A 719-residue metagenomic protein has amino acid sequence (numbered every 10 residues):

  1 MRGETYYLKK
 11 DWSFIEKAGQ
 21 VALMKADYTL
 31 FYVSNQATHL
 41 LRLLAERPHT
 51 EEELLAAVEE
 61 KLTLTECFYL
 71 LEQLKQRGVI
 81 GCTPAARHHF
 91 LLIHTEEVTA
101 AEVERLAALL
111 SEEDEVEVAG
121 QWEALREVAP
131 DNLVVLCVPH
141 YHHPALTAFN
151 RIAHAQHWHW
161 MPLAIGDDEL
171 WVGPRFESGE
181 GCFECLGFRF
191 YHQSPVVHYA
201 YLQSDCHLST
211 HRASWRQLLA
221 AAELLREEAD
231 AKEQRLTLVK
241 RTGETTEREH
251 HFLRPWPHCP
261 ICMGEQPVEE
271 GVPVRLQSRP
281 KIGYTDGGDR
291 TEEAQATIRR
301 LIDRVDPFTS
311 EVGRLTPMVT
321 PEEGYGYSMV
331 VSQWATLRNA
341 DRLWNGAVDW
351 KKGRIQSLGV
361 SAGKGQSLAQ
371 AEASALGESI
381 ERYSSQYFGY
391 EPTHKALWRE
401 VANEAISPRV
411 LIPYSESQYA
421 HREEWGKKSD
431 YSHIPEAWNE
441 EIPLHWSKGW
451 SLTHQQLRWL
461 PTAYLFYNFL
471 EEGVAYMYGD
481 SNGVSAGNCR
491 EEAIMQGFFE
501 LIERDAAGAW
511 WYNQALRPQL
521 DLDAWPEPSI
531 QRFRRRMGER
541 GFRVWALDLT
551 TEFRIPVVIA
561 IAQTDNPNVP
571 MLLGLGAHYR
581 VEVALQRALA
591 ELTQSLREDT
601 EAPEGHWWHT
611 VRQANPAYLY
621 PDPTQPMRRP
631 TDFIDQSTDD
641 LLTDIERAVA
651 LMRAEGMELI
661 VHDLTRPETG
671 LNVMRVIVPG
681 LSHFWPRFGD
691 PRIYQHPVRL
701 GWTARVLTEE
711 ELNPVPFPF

Functional and structural regions predicted by a protein language model:
M1-Y28: Long, low-complexity, charged/polar intrinsically disordered regions in eukaryotic proteins
A18, A26-V116, F176-S178, F252-T285: Long, charge-rich, low-complexity alpha-helical segments
Q20-K25, R235-T242, Q333-T336, S447-G449 (+1 more regions): Short polybasic amphipathic segments
A57-E60, H251-F719: Helix-biased "structured C-terminal domain" signature
L71, A107, L146-H154, R534 (+1 more regions): Short amphipathic alpha-helical segments and helix-helix/interface helices
I93-A101, G120-Q121, L136-Y141, A164-I165: Structural motif
A107-N132: A short, well-structured beta->alpha microelement
P130-E233, T242-V274: E1/E1-like adenylate-forming module used to activate ubiquitin-like modifiers and sulfur-carrier proteins
